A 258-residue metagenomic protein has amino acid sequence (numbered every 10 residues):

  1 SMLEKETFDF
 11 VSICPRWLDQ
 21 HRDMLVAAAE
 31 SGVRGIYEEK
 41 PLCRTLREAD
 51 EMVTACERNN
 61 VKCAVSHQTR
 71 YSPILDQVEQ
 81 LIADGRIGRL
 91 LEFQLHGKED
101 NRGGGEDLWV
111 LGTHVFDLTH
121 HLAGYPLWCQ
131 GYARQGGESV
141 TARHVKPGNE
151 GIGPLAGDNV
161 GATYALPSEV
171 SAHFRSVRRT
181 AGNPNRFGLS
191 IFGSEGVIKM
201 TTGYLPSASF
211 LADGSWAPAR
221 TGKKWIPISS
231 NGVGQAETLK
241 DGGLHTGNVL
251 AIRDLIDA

Functional and structural regions predicted by a protein language model:
M2-D23: Rossmann-like NAD(P)-binding element
F10, R22-Y71, G85: Beta-strand-loop-alpha-helix segment that lines the small-molecule cofactor/substrate pocket of alpha/beta enzymes
D19-Q20, R102, E138, A181: Short glycine-rich, flexible loops that bind phosphorylated cofactors or substrates
H21, L25, A49, L75 (+2 more regions): A general structural signal for well-ordered alpha-helical segments in protein cores
K62-A64, T69-P154: Predominantly a Rossmann-like dinucleotide-binding segment in NAD(P)-dependent oxidoreductases
G103-E106, V177, E237-L244: Active-site rim elements
T113-D213, V249-A258: Contiguous beta-strand/loop segments that form the cofactor/metal-binding neighborhood of enzyme cores
L189, P218-A258: C-terminal helical cap and adjacent loop that interface with cofactors, partners, or active-site loops
